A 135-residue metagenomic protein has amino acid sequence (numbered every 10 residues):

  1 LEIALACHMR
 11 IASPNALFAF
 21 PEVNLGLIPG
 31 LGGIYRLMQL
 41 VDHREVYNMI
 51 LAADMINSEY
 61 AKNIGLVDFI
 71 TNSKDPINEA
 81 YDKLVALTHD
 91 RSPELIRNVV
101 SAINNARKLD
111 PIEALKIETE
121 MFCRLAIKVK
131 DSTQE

Functional and structural regions predicted by a protein language model:
L1-P93: Crotonase-fold acyl-CoA enzyme core
A53-E59, K74, N78, D82-E135: C-terminal alpha-helix plus adjacent terminal tail
